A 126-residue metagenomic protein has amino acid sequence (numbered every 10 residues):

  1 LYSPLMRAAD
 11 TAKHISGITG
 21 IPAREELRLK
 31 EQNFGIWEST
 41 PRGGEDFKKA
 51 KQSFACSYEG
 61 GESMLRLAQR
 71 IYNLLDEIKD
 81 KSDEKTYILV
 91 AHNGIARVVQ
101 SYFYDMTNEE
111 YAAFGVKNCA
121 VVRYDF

Functional and structural regions predicted by a protein language model:
L1-K48: Phosphate-coordination/substrate-recognition cap region in phosphate-metabolizing enzymes
Y2-S3, Q69, V90-A91: Short beta-strand scaffold positions
A9, Y72-F126: Active-site-adjacent alpha-helix immediately C-terminal to a catalytic or transition-state-stabilizing loop
F47-R66: Short glycine/proline- and acidic residue-enriched helix-loop micro-motifs that form flexible lids or anion-recognition
